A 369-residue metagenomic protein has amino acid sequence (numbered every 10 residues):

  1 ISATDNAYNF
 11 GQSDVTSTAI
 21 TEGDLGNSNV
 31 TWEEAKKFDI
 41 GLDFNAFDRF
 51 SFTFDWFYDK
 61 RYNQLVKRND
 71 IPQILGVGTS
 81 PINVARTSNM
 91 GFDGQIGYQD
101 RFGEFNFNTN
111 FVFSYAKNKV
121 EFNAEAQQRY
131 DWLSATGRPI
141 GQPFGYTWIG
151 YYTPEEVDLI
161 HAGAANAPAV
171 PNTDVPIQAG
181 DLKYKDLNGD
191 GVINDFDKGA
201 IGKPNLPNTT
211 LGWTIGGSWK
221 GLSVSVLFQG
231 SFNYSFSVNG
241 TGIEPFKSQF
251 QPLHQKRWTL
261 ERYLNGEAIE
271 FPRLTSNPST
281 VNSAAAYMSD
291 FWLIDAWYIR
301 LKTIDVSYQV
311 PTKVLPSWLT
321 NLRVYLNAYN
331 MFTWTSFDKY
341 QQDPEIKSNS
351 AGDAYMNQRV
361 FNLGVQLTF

Functional and structural regions predicted by a protein language model:
I1-G145, A284, M288-F369: Extracellular/periplasmic, surface-exposed regions of secreted and cell-surface proteins
Y58, Q229-F232, G242, N330: A short beta-strand motif that forms part of the nucleic acid-binding face of small beta-barrel RNA-binding folds
L65-D70, I193-D195, E244: Conserved active-site-proximal loop/helix segments of enzymes involved in bacterial cell-wall and related
T79-S88, R129-P143, I201-G212, I243-T259 (+2 more regions): C-terminal extracellular loops and terminal segments of Gram-negative outer membrane beta-barrel proteins
R101-K203, Q255, Y263-A268: Conserved small-residue
A179, S231-R323: Extracytoplasmic gating/loop element in the C-terminal half of outer-membrane beta-barrel translocons and assembly
G191, D195-F196, I201-N205, A284-A296: Amphipathic, heptad-repeat alpha-helical segments used for oligomerization and assembly
P204-V238: Glycine-rich, aromatic-lined ligand/substrate-binding cores of catalytic and carbohydrate-binding domains
